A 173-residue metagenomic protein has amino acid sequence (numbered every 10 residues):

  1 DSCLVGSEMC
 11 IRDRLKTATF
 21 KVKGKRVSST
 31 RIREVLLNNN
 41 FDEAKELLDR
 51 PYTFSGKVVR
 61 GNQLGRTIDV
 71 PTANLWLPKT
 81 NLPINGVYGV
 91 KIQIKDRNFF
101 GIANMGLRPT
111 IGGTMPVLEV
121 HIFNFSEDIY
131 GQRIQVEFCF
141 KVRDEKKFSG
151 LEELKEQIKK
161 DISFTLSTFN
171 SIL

Functional and structural regions predicted by a protein language model:
D1-G6, C10-I11: Single conserved hydrophobic/aromatic residue that forms the stacking wall/gate of nucleotide- or nucleobase-binding
R12, R50, V90: Short glycine/serine/threonine/alanine-rich loop segments
L15-T17: General small-molecule cofactor/ligand-binding pocket signal
F20, K25-D69: Anionic-ligand-binding alpha/beta catalytic cores of soluble enzymes and soluble regulatory domains that recognize
R60-L173: Phosphate/ribose-recognition catalytic cores of enzymes acting on nucleotide-derived substrates
